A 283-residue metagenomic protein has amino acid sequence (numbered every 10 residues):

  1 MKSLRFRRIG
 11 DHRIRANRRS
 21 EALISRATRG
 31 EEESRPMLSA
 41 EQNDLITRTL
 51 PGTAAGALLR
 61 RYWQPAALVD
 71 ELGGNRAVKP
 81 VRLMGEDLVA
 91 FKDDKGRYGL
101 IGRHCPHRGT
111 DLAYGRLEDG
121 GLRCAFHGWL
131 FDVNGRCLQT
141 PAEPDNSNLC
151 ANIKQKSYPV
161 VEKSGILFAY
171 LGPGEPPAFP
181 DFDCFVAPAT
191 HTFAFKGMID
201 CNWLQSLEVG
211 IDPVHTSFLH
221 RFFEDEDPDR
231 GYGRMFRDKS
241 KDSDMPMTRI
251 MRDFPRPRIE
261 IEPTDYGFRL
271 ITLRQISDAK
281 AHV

Functional and structural regions predicted by a protein language model:
D11-H12, N17: Intrinsic-disorder-associated, low-complexity terminal segments enriched in Asp/Asn/His/Tyr and depleted of Lys/Arg
R19, I24-P36: Short, Lys/Arg-enriched N-terminal segments with co-localized hydrophobic residues within the first ~10-30 amino acids
R26, R103-H104, L219: Acidic-aromatic substrate-binding/catalytic surfaces of carbohydrate-active enzymes
G30, P51, R97, G174-V283: C-terminal catalytic domain of Rieske-type non-heme iron oxygenases
S34-M37, P51-G52, A67-F193, R269 (+1 more regions): Rieske [2Fe-2S] iron-sulfur-binding domain
P36-I46, A54-Y62: Hydrophobic, proline/glycine-rich low-complexity stretches
